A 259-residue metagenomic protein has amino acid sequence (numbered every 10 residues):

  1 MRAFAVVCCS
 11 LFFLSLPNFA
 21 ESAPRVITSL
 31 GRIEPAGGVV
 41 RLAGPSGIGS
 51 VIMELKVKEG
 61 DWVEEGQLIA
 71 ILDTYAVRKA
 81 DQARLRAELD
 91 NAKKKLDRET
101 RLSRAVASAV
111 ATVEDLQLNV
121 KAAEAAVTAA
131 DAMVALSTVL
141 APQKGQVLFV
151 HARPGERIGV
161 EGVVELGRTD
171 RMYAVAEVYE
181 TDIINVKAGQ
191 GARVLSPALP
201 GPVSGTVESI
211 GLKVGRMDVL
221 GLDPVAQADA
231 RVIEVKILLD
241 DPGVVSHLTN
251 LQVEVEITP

Functional and structural regions predicted by a protein language model:
V6-S15: Bacterial N-terminal signal peptides
L16-E21: Sec/Tat signal peptide C-region and signal peptidase I cleavage site
V26-R84, V150-R153, Y179-T181: Long, amphipathic coiled-coil "stalk"/hairpin helices in large membrane-associated assemblies
R41-A43, K213-V225: Short, solvent-exposed secondary-structure boundary/capping segments
I52-M53, D61-A83, M133, I158-V175 (+2 more regions): Short hydrophobic beta/alpha edge segments that flank linear recognition/processing sites
E54, E64, T138-D182, K187 (+3 more regions): Surface-exposed patches in structured soluble domains
V77-A132, V150, A174: Alpha-helical coiled-coil segments
A176-P202, Q227-V255: Surface-exposed connector loops and short turns at secondary-structure junctions
